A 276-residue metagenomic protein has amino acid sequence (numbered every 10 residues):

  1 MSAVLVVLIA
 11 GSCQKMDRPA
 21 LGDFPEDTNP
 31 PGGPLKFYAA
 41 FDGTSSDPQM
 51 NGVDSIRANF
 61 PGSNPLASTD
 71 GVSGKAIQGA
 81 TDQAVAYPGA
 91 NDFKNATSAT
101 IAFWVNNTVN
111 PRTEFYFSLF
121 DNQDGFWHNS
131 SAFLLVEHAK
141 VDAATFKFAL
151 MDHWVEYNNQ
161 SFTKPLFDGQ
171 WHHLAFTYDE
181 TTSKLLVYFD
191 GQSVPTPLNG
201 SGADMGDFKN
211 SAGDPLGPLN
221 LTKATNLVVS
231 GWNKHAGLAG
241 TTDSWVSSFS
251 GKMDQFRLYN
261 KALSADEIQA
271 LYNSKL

Functional and structural regions predicted by a protein language model:
L8-S12: C-terminal motif of bacterial Sec signal peptides marking the signal peptidase cleavage site
Q14-S55, V72-L276: Extracellular glycan-associated modules
N59-F60: Surface-exposed strand-loop-strand hairpins of Gram-negative outer-membrane beta-barrel proteins
S63-L66: Small-residue (G/S/T/A) turn/hinge positions that recur once per unit in extracellular repeat modules
